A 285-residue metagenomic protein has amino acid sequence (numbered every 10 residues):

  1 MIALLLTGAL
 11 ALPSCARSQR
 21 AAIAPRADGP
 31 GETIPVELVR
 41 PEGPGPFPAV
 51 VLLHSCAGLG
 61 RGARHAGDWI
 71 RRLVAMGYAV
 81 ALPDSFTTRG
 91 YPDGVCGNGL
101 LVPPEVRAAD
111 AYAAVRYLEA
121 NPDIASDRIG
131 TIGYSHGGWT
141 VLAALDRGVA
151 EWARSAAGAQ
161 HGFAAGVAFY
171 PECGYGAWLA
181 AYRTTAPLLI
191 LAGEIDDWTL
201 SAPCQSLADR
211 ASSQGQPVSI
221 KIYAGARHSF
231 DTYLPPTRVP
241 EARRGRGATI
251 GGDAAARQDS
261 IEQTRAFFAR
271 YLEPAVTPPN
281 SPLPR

Functional and structural regions predicted by a protein language model:
C15-G45: N-terminal cap/lid segment of alpha/beta-hydrolase-fold proteins
G43-F47, L52-P92, Y175-G176, I195-S201: Short substrate-entry loop that stabilizes the transition state in hydrolases
A57-A66, R72, L82-V106, R147 (+1 more regions): Cap/lid segment of the alpha/beta-hydrolase catalytic domain
L59-R61, V102-T184: Primarily recognizes the serine-hydrolase "nucleophile elbow" in alpha/beta-hydrolase and SGNH/GDSL folds
H65, L200-R210, P235: Short alpha-helix in the alpha/beta-hydrolase fold that links the catalytic acid
T184, I190-A192: Short beta-strand/loop motif that positions the catalytic acidic residue of the alpha/beta-hydrolase fold
E194-D197, G225-R227: Acidic beta-to-alpha connecting loop that harbors the catalytic carboxylate
P217-R285: C-terminal catalytic histidine-bearing segment of alpha/beta-hydrolase fold enzymes
